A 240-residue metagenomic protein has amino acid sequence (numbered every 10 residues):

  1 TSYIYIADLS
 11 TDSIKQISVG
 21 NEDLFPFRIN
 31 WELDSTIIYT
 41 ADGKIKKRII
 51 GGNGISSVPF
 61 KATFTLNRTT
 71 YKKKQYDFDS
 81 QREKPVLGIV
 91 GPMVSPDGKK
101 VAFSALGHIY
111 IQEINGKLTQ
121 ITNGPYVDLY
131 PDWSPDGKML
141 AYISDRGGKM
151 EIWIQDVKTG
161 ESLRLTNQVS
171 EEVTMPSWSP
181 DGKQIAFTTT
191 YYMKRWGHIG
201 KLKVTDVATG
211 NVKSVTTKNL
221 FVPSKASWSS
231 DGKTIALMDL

Functional and structural regions predicted by a protein language model:
T1-Y5, V19-F27, I38-I50, V58-T70 (+8 more regions): A flexible loop/linker signature enriched in serine peptidases of the S9 family
D12, N53, G116-K117, G160 (+1 more regions): Short coil/turn linkers that define WD40 beta-propeller blade boundaries
R28-S35, P92-K100, P131-M139, P176-Q184 (+1 more regions): Blade-terminus and WD-like Trp-Asp/Gly-His loop motifs, strongest in beta-propeller folds
D77, R82-K84, G88-I89, M93: Glycine-rich phosphate/pyrophosphate-binding loop and adjacent beta-alpha nucleotide/cofactor-binding cores
